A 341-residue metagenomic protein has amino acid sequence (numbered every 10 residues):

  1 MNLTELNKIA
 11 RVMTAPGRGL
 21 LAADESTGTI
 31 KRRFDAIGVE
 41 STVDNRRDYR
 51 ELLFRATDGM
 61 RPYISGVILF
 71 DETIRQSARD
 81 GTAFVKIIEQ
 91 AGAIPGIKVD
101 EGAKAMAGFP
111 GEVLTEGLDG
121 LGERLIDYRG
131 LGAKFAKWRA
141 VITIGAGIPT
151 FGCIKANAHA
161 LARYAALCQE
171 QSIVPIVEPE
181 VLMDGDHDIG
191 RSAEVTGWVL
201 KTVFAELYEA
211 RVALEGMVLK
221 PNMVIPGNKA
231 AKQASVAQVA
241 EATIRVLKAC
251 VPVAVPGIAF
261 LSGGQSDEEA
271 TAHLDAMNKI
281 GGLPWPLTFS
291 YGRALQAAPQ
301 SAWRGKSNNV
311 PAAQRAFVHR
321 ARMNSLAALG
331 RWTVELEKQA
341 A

Functional and structural regions predicted by a protein language model:
M1-L131, I144, K232, V236 (+4 more regions): Alpha/beta catalytic barrel-like cores
T42, W138, V177, L219 (+1 more regions): Conserved, mostly hydrophobic/aromatic
Y63, D127-A133, L167-I173, E206-L214 (+1 more regions): A structural motif corresponding to the C-terminal end of an alpha-helix and its immediate exit/capping segment
V67, A136, P175-I176, M217 (+1 more regions): Hydrophobic residues within beta-strands of alpha/beta enzymes
D71, A140, P221: Residues that line or immediately flank small-molecule/substrate-binding pockets and catalytic motifs
E101, I142, V181, M223-I225: Short, histidine-centered active-site or binding-site loop motifs used for metal coordination, general acid-base
L121-E206: Helix-rich catalytic cores of soluble enzyme domains
M183-A254: Catalytic core of soluble alpha/beta enzymes
